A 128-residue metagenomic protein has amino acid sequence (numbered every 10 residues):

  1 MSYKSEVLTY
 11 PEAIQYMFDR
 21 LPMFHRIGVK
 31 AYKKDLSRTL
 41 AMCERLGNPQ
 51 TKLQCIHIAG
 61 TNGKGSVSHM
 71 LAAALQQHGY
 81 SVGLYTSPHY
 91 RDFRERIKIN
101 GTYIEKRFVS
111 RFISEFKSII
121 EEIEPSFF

Functional and structural regions predicted by a protein language model:
M1-V29: Charged, amphipathic alpha-helical linker segments immediately N-terminal to NTP-binding catalytic cores
S5, T9, G28-L36, A41-K52 (+1 more regions): ATP-dependent carboxylate-amine ligase catalytic core
I56-I58: Hydrophobic anchor at the beta1->P-loop junction of P-loop NTPases
S66-M70: Hydrophobic positions on the alpha1 helix immediately C-terminal to the Walker A/P-loop
L71-Q76: Hydrophobic alpha-helical packing residues
